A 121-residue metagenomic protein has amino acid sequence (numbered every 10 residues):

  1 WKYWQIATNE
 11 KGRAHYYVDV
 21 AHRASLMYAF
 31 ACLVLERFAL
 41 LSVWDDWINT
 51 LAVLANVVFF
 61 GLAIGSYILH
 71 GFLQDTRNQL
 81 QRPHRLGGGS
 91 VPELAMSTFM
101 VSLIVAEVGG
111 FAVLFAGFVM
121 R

Functional and structural regions predicted by a protein language model:
W1-A14: Membrane-interface helix-loop junction between the first two transmembrane segments
W1-K2, V18-A39, A52-G71, V101-A116: Hydrophobic cores of alpha-helical transmembrane segments in multi-pass integral membrane proteins
I6-T8, L33-D45, T76-Q79: Membrane-helix interface/capping segments
K11-D19, G89: Juxtamembrane helix-capping/reentrant segments at transmembrane boundaries
S25, R82-E93: Small-residue-rich segments of transmembrane alpha-helices in multi-pass membrane proteins, especially helix faces
D46-T50: Hydrophobic/aromatic-rich structural module bridging two neighboring secondary-structure elements via a short loop
A63-G87: Transmembrane alpha-helical segments of integral membrane proteins
G89-E107: Individual transmembrane alpha-helices with interfacial aromatic-anchor signatures
